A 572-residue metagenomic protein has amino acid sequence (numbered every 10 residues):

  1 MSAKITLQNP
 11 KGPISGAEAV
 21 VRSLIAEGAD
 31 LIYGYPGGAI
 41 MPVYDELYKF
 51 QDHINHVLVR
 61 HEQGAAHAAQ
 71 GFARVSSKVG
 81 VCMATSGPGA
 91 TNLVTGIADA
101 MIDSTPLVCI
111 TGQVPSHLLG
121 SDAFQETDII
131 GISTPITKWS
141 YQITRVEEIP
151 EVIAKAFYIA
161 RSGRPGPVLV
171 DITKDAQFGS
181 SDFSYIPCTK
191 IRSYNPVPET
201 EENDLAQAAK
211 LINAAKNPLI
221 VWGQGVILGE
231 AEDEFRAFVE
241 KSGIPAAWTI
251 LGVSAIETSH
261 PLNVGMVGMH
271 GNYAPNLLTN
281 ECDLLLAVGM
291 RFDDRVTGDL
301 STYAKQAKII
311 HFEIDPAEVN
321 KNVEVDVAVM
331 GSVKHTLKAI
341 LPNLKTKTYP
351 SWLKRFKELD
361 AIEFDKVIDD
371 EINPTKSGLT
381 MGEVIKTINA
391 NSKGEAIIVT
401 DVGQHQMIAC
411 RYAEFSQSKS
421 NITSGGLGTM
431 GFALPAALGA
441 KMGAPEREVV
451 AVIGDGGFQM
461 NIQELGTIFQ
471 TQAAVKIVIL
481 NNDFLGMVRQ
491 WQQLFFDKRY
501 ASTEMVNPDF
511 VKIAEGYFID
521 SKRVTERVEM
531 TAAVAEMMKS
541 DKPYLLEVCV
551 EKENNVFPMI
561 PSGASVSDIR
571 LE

Functional and structural regions predicted by a protein language model:
S2-K11, E147, K210, Q306-V402 (+2 more regions): Phosphate/pyrophosphate-binding active-site segments
A3-I5, T111-V152, G252-F356, V534: Glycine-rich, acidic loop regions that bind phosphate or pyrophosphate groups
A17-E27, G38, V43-Y48, D360-P435 (+1 more regions): Active-site diphosphate/adenylate-binding microenvironment
A19-A29, G71-S77, M101, I159-R164 (+6 more regions): Glycine-rich phosphate/diphosphate-binding loops that line cofactor/substrate pockets in enzymes
M41-S116, A274-L285, G289-D293, M407-L485: Thiamine diphosphate
R74, Q224-I310, S416-E446, N461-Q463 (+3 more regions): Glycine-rich, anion-gripping cofactor-binding loops and their flanking helix/strand elements in enzyme active sites
I110, L118, D122-Q125, N320-N322 (+3 more regions): Thiamine diphosphate
K155, I159-A214, I368-D369, L571: Conformationally flexible catalytic loops at phosphate/diphosphate-handling active centers
